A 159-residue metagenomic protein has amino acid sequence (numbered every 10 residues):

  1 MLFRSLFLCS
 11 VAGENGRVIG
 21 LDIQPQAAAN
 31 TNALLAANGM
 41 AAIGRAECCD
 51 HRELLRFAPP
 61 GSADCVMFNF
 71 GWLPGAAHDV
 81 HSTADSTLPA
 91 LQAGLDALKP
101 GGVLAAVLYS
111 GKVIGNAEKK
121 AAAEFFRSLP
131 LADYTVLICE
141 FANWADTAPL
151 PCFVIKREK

Functional and structural regions predicted by a protein language model:
M1-L2: Short, small-residue-biased leader/transition segments that mark boundaries at the very start of proteins
S5-C9: Conserved SAM-dependent methyltransferase scaffold
R17-D22: Conserved SAM-binding motif I beta-strand of class I
A29-P60: S-adenosyl-L-methionine
F57, K112-K159: Class I S-adenosyl-L-methionine
M67-A90: Mobile active-site "lid"/loop adjacent to the S-adenosyl-L-methionine
A97, G101-L108: Conserved beta-strand signature within the Rossmann-like core of class I S-adenosyl-L-methionine
